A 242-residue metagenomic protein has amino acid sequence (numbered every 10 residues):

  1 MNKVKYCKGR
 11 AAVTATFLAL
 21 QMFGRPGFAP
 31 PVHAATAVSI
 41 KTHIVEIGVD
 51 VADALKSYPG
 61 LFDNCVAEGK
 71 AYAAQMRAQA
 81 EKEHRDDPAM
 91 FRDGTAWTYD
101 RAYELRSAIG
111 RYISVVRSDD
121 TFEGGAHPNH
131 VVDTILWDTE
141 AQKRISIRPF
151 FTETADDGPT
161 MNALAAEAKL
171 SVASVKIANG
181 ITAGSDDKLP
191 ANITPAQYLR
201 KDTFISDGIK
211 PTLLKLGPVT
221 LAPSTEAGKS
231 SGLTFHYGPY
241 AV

Functional and structural regions predicted by a protein language model:
N2-T16, F23-G27: Bacterial N-terminal signal peptides that target proteins for export
P30-V242: Compositionally biased intrinsically disordered regions enriched in Thr/Gly
